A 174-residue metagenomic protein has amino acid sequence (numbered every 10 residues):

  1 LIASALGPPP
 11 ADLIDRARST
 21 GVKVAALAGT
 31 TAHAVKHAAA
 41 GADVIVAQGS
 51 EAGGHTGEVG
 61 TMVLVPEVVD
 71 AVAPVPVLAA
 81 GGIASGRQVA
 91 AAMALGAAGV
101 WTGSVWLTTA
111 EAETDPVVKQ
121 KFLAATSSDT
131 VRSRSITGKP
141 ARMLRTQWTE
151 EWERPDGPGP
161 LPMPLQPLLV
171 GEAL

Functional and structural regions predicted by a protein language model:
L1-P74: Active-site entrance/lid segments in N-terminal catalytic domains of soluble metabolic enzymes
A5, A52-T56, A80, W106 (+1 more regions): Conserved short-loop catalytic and cofactor-binding motifs
P8, I83-A84: Residue-level detector of alpha-helix initiation sites
V63-L78, A84-L174: Conserved active-site-proximal phosphate/metal-binding subdomains
